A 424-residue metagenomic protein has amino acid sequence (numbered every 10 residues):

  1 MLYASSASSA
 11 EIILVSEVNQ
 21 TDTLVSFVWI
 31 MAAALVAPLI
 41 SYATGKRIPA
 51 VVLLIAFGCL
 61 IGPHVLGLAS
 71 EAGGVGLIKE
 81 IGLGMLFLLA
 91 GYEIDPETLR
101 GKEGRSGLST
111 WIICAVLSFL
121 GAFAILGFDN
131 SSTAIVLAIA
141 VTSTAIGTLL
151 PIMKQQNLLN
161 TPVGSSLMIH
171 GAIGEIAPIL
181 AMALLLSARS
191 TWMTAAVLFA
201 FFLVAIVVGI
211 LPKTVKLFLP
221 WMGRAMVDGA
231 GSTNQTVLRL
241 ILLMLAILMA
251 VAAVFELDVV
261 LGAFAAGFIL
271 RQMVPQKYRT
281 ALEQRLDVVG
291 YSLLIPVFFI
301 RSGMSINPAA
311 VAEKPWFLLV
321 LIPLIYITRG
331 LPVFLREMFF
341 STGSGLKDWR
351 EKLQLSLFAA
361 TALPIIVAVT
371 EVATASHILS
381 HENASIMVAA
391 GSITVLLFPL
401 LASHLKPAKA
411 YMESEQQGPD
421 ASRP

Functional and structural regions predicted by a protein language model:
M1-T23: Short, strongly hydrophobic alpha-helical membrane anchors
D22-P38, D95-A134, A138, T191-V208 (+4 more regions): Entry/N-cap segments of selected transmembrane alpha helices and their immediately preceding amphipathic helices
T23-M31, G76-G82, E103, M168-G171 (+5 more regions): Structural signal for the N-terminal portions of transmembrane helices and their immediately preceding loop/interface
A32-K46, F87-G101, G147-N160, I210-A225 (+3 more regions): C-terminal ends of transmembrane helices
Y42-K46, L60-S106, W221-L321: Membrane-interface junctions of multi-pass transporters
V52, G73, R100-W111, F128-V141 (+5 more regions): The feature identifies polytopic integral membrane transport proteins across all domains of life
V52-H64, L108-G121, I169-A183, V227-L248 (+3 more regions): Small-residue-rich segments of transmembrane alpha-helices in multi-pass membrane proteins, especially helix faces
A115-G121, V141-S166, A172-L180, T328-R336 (+2 more regions): Short helical (or helix-break) motifs at transmembrane helix termini and adjacent helical loops in multi-pass membrane
